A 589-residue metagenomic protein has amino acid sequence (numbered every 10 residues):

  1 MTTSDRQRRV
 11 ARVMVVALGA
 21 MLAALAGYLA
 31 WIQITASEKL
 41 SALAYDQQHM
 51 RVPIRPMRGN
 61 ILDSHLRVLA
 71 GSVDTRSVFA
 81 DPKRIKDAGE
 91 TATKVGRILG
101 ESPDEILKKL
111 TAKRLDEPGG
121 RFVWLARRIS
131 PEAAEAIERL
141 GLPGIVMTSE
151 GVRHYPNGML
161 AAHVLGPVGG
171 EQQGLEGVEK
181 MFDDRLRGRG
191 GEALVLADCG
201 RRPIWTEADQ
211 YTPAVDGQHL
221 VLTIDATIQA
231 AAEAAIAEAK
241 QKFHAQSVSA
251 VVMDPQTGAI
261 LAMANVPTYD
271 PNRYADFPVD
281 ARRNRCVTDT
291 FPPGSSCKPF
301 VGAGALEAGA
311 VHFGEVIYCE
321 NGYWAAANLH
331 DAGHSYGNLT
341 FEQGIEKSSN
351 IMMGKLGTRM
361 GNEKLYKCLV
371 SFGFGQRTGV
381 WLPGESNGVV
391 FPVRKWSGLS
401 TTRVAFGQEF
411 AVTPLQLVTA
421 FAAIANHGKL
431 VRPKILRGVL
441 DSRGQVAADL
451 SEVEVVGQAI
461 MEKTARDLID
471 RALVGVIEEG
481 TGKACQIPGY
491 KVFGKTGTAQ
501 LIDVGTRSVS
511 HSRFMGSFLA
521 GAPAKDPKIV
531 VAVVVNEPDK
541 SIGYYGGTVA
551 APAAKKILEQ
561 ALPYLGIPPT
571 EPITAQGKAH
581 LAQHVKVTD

Functional and structural regions predicted by a protein language model:
D5-K39: Hydrophobic alpha-helical transmembrane signal-anchor segments
R8, A70, D198-Y211, I224 (+5 more regions): Beta-lactam-recognizing serine transpeptidase/beta-lactamase-like catalytic domain environment
R9, R84, E90-L99, K108-G217 (+2 more regions): Small/polar-residue-rich segments within soluble enzyme cores
V52, P56-G100: Juxtamembrane extramembrane loops of integral membrane proteins
P53-M57, G190, H244-V248, P433: Short, small/polar residue-rich loop motifs at catalytic or cofactor-binding pockets
P56, S72-S77, E171, A262-T268: Short beta->alpha transition motifs characteristic of CBS
F122, P203-V248: Conserved, well-ordered alpha-helix/loop/beta-strand core segments that scaffold catalytic motifs
Q173-G200, A239, Q246-A264, L365: Carboxylate/His-rich catalytic cores and anion/metal-binding grooves
